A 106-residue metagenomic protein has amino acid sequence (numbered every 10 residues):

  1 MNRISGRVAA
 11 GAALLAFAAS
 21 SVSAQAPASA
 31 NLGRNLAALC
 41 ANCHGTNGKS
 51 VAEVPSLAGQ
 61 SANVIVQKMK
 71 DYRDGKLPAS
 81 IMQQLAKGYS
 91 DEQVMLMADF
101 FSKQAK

Functional and structural regions predicted by a protein language model:
M1-G11: Bacterial N-terminal signal peptides that target proteins for export
A16, S20-A37, E53-P55, V66 (+2 more regions): Electrostatic cytochrome c docking/interface patches
L32, N47-L77, Q83-K87: Gly/Gly-Pro-rich "capping" loops immediately C-terminal to redox-active cysteine motifs in periplasmic/lumenal
A38-T46, M97: The canonical Cys-X-X-Cys-His
C43-S50, S102-K103: Detector for the c-type heme attachment site
K87-K106: C-terminal capping alpha-helices of c-type cytochrome domains
